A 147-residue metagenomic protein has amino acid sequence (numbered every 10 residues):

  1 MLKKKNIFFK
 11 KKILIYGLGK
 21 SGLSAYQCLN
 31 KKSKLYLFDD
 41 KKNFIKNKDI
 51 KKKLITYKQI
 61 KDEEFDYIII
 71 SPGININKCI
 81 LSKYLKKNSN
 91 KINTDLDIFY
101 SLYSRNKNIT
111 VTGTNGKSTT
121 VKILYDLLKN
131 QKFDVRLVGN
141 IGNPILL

Functional and structural regions predicted by a protein language model:
M1-T94: N-terminal leader/targeting and accessory segments in enzymes
K11-K12, Q27-N30, E63-F65, G73-L147: Phosphate-binding loop of NTP-binding sites
